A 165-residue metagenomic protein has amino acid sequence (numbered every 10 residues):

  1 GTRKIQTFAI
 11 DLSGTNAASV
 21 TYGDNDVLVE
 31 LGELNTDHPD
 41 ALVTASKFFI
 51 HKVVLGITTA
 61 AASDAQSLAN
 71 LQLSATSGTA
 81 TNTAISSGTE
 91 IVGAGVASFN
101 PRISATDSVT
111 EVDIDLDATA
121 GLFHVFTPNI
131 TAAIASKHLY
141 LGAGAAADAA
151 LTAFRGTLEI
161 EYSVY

Functional and structural regions predicted by a protein language model:
G1-Y165: Surface-exposed, low-hydrophobicity beta-strand/loop segments enriched in small/polar/acidic residues
